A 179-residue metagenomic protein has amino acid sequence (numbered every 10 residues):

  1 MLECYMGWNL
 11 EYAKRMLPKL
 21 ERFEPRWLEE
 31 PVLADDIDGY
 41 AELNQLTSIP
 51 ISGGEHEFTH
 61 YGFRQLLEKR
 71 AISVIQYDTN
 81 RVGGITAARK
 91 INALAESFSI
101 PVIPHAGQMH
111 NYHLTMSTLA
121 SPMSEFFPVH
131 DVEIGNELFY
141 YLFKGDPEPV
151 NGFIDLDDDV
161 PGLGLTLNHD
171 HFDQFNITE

Functional and structural regions predicted by a protein language model:
M6: Ligand/substrate-recognition segments at binding pockets and active sites
N9: Divalent metal-binding pocket/active-site signature
Y12: Short acidic, gly/pro-rich beta-turn/loop elements at beta-sheet edges and active-site/ligand-binding grooves
P18, E24-W27, D35-F153: Shared catalytic-loop signature of beta/alpha-barrel
V32: Phosphate/pyrophosphate-binding betaalpha-module
E137-E179: C-terminal extensions of enzymes
